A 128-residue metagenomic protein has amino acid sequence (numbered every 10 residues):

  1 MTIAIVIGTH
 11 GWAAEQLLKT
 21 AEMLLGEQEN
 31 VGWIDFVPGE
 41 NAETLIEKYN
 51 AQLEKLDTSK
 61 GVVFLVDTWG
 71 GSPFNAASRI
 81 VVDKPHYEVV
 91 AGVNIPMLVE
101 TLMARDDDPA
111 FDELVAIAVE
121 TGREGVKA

Functional and structural regions predicted by a protein language model:
T2-A128: N-terminal loops that bind phosphate or other acidic moieties and the adjacent beta-alpha structural core
